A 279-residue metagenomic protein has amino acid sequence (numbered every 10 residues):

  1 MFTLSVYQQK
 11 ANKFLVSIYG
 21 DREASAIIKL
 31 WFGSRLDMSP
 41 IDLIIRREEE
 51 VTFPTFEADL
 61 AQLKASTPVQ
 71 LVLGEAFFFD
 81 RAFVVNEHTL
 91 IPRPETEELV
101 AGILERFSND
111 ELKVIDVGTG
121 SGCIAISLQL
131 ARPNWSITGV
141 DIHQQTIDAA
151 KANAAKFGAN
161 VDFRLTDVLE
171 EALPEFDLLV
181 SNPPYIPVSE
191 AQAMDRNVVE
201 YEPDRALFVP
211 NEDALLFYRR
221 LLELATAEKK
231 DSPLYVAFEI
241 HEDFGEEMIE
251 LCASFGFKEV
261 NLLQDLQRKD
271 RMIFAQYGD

Functional and structural regions predicted by a protein language model:
M1-L73: N-terminal auxiliary segments of SAM/dcSAM-dependent transferases
Q8, I28, F56, S66-V69 (+7 more regions): A general structural signal for well-ordered alpha-helical segments in protein cores
D21-R22, N109-D110, K230-P233: Short helix-terminating capping/connector loops at secondary-structure junctions
S39-P40, A65-V69, G74, F79-R81 (+5 more regions): Glycine-rich, flexible loop/turn motifs
T52, P92-E95, F217: An acidic site on a long C-lobe helix of protein kinase domains
E57-P133, I137, H143-A152, F274: SAM-dependent Rossmann-like transferase core, predominantly class I methyltransferases with a strong bias toward
W135-S136, V140-D279: S-adenosylmethionine
